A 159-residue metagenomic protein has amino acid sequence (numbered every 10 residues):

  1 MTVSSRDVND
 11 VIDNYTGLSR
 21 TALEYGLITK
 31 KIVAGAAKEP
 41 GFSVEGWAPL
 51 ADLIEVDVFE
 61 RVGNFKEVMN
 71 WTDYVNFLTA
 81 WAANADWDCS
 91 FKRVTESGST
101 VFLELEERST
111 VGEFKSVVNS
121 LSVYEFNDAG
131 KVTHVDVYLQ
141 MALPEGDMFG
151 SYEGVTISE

Functional and structural regions predicted by a protein language model:
M1-E159: C-terminal and inter-domain tail/linker signature
